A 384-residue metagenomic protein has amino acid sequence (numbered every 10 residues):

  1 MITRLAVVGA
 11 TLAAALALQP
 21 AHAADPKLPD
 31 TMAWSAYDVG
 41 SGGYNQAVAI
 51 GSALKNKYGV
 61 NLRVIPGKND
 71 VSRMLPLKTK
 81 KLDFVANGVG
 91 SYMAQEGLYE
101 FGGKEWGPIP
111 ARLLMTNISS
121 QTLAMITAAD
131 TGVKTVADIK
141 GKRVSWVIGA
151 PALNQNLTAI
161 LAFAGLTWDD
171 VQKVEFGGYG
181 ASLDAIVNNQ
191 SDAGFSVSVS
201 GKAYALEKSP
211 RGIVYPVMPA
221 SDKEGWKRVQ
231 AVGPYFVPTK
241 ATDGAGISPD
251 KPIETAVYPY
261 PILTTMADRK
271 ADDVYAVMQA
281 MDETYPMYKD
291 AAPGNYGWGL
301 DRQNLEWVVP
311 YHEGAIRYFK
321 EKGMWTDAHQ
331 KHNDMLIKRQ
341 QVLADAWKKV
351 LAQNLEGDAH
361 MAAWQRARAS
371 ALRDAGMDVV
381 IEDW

Functional and structural regions predicted by a protein language model:
M1-L5: Positively charged n-region of N-terminal signal peptides that target proteins for export
A6-A17: Bacterial N-terminal signal peptides
A17-A23: Sec/Tat signal peptide C-region and signal peptidase I cleavage site
A24-G149, L153-A159, F163: Short, glycine-/small- and polar/acidic-enriched structural segments that line small-molecule recognition paths
P29, S198-R211, D272-V274, D282-W384: An extracytoplasmic/periplasmic, membrane-proximal ligand-sensing/linker region
I50-G59, N154-V171, Q190, E207-P210 (+2 more regions): Ligand-binding cleft/hinge of the Venus flytrap
V89-S91, Y99-E105, Q121, T131 (+2 more regions): Pocket-lining segment of extracytoplasmic ligand-binding domains
G141-A159, Y235-G299, Q303, W307: Ligand-binding clefts/hinges and TM-proximal coupling segments of bilobed small-molecule sensing domains
